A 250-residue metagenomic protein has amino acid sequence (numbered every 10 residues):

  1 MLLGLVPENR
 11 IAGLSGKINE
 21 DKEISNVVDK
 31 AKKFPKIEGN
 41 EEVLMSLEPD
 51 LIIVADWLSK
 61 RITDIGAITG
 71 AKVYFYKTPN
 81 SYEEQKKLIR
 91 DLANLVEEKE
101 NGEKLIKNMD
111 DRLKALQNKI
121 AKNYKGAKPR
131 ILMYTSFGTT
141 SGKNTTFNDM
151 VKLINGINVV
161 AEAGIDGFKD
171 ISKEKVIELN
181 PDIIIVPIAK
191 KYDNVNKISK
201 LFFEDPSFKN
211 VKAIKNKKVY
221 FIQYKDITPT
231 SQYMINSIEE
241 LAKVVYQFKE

Functional and structural regions predicted by a protein language model:
M1-L3, N101-I154: Basic- and aromatic-lined ligand-binding clefts that recognize polyanionic substrates
M1-L47, L51-W57, R61, G156-V159: A short, structured surface patch at a secondary-structure boundary
P7, I68-G70, I154-N155, K215: Short, structured coil segments at secondary-structure junctions
G13-S15, I53-D56, F75-N80, L132-G142 (+1 more regions): Short beta-strand->loop
S15, N19, T146-F168: His/Asp/Glu-enriched short active-site or ligand-binding loop at hydrolase and phosphoryl-transfer sites
E23-I24, L58-D91, L95: Flexible loop/hinge segments that line or gate small-molecule binding clefts
K33, E41-V54, A71, S172-A189: Proline-aspartate-enriched helix->loop->beta-strand connector
E84-E97, N101-E103, K107, A121 (+1 more regions): Structured C-terminal subdomain patch of bacterial secreted/periplasmic proteins
